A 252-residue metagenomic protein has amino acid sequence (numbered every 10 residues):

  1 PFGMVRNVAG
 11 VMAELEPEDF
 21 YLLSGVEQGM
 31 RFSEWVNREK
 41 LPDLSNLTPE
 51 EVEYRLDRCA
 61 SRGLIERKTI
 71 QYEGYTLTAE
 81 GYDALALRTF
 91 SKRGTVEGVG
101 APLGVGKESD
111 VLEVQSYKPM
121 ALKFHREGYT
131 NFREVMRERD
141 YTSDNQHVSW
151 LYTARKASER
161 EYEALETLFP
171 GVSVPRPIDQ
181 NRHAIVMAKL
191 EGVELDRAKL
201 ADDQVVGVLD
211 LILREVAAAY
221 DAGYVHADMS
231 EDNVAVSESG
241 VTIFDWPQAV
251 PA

Functional and structural regions predicted by a protein language model:
F2-G10, E51, R62, E66-K68 (+2 more regions): Conserved ATP-binding subdomain of kinase catalytic cores across diverse folds
L15-D19, I70-T89: Short, cationic-aromatic polyanion-contact patches
L15-L44: Short amphipathic alpha-helical interface segments
N46-S61: Short amphipathic alpha-helical interaction segments
E194-D203: AlphaC helix of the protein kinase catalytic domain
Q204-E215: Conserved alphaE helix
Y220-D221, S237-A252: C-lobe/activation-segment region of protein kinase-like
D221-E231: Catalytic-loop of the protein kinase fold
